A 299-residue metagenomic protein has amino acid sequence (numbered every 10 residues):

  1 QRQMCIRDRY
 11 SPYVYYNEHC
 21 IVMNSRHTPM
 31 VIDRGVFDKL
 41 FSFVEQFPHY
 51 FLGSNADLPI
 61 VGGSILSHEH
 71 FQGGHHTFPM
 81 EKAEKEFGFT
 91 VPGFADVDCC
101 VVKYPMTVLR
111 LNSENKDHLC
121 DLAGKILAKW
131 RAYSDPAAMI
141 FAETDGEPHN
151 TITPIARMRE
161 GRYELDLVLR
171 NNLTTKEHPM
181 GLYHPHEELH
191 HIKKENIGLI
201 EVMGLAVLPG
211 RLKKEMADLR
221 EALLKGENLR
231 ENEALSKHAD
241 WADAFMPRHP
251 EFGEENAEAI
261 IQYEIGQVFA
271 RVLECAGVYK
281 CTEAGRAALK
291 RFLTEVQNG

Functional and structural regions predicted by a protein language model:
Q1, E164-G299: Sequence termini and other peripheral, non-core segments
R2-I6: Short, small-residue-biased leader/transition segments that mark boundaries at the very start of proteins
S11-R26, V101-P105: Residues forming anionic-ligand binding surfaces in small-molecule and nucleic-acid pockets of primarily soluble enzymes
N17-H19, N24, V61-F78, E164-V168: Histidine-centered divalent-metal-coordination microenvironment in nucleic-acid enzymes
S25-L52: Helical scaffold of the NTase/Pol beta-like nucleotidyltransferase catalytic core
P48-S64, G73-L127, R131-S134: Catalytic or ion-translocation cores adjacent to nucleophile or general acid/base/metal-coordination motifs in diverse
P59-S67, D145-T151: Beta-rich nucleic-acid/ligand-interaction surfaces
G93-A95, V101-Y104, S113-L208: C-terminal catalytic or substrate-handling cores of phosphate/nucleotide- and metal-cofactor-dependent proteins acting
